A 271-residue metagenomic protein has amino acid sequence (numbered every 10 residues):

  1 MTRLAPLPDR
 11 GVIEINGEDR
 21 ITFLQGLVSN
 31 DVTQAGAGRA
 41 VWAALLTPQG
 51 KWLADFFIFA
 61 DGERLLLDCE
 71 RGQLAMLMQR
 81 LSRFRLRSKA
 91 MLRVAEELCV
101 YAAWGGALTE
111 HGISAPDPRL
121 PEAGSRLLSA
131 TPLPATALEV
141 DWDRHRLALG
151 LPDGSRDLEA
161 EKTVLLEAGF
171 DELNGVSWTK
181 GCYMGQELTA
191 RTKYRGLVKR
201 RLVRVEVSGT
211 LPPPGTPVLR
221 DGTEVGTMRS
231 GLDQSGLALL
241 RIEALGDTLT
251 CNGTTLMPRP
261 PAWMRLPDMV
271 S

Functional and structural regions predicted by a protein language model:
M1-L53: Acidic, proline/glycine-enriched N-terminal capping motif
R3-V12, A54-P152, R220: Acidic, low-complexity central loop/insert segments
E14-R20, T33-Q34, G105-G106, E206-P213: Short, surface-exposed ligand-recognition loops at beta-strand->loop->(often short) alpha-helix junctions that present
D19-L24, L74-M78, L108-H111, T131-T136 (+2 more regions): Short, conserved charged micro-motifs
Q25, S29-T33, Q79-R87, R220-T223 (+1 more regions): Short, intrinsically disordered, mixed-charge
V41-L46, A103-G112, G209-D221: Short amphipathic alpha-helix segments
L120-R204: Anionic-ligand-binding alpha/beta catalytic cores of soluble enzymes and soluble regulatory domains that recognize
A168-N174, A190-S271: Glycine-rich, small/acidic residue-mixed loop/short-helix segments
